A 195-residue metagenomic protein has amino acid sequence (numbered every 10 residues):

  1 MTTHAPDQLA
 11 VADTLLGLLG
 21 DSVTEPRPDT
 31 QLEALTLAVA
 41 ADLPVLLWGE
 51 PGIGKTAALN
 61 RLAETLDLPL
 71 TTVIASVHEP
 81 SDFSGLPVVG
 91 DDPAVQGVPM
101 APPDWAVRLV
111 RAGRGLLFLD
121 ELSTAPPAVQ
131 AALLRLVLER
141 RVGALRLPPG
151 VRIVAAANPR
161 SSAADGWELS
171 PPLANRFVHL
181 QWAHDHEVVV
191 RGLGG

Functional and structural regions predicted by a protein language model:
T2-G195: AAA+ P-loop NTPase catalytic core and its hallmark functional loops
